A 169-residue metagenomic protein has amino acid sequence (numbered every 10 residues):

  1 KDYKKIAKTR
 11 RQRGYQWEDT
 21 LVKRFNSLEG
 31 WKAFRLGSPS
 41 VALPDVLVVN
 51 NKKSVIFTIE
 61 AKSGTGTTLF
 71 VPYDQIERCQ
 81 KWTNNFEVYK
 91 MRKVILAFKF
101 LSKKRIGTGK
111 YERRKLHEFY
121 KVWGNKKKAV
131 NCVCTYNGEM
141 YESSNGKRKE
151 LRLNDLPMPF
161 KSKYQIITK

Functional and structural regions predicted by a protein language model:
K1-G37: Acidic-basic catalytic patches of nuclease active cores, encompassing PD-(D/E)XK and other metal-cofactor nuclease
K8-Q12, K93-K169: Domain-level recognition of nuclease-like catalytic cores that cleave nucleotide substrates
E18, E60, Q75: Acidic-residue sensor for enzyme active/binding pockets
R24, G37-S38, V49, V88: Short, conserved, surface-exposed binding loops centered on an aromatic residue
F25, V46-V48, S54-T65: Conserved catalytic cores of phosphodiester-cleaving nucleases, focusing on short active-site segments
R35, E60, L96-F98: Structural signal for conserved beta-strand scaffold positions within catalytic alpha/beta enzyme cores
S40-L43: Short acidic/glycine-enriched loop/turn segments that link adjacent beta-strands
L69-L101, I106, K115: Short, charged, amphipathic alpha-helix that recurs within catalytic cores of restriction-modification and other
